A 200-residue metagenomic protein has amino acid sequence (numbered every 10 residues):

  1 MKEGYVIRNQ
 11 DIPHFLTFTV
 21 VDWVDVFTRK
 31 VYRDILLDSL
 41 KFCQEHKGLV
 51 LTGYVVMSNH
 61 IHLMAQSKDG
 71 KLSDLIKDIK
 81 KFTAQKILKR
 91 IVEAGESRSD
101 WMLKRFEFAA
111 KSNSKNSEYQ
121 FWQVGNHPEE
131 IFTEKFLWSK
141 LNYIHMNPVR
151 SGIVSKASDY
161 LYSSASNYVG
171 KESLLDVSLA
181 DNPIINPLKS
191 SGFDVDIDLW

Functional and structural regions predicted by a protein language model:
M1-W200: Short catalytic/metal-binding and nucleic-acid-binding patches
